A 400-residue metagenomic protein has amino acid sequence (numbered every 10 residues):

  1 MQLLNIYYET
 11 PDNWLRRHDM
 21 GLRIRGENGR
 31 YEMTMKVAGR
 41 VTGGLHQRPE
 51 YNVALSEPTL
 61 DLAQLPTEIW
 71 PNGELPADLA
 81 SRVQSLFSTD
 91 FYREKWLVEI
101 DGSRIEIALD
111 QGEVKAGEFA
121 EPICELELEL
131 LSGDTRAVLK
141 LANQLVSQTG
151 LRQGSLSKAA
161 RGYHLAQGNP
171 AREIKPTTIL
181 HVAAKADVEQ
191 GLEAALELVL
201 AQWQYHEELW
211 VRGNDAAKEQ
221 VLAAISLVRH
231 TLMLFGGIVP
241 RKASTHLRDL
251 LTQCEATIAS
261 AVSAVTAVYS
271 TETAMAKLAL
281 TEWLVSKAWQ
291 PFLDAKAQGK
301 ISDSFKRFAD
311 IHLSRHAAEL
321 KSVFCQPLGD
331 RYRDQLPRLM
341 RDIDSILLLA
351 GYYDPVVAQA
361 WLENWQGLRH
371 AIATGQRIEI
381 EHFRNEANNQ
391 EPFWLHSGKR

Functional and structural regions predicted by a protein language model:
M1-R400: Function-determining surface determinants
